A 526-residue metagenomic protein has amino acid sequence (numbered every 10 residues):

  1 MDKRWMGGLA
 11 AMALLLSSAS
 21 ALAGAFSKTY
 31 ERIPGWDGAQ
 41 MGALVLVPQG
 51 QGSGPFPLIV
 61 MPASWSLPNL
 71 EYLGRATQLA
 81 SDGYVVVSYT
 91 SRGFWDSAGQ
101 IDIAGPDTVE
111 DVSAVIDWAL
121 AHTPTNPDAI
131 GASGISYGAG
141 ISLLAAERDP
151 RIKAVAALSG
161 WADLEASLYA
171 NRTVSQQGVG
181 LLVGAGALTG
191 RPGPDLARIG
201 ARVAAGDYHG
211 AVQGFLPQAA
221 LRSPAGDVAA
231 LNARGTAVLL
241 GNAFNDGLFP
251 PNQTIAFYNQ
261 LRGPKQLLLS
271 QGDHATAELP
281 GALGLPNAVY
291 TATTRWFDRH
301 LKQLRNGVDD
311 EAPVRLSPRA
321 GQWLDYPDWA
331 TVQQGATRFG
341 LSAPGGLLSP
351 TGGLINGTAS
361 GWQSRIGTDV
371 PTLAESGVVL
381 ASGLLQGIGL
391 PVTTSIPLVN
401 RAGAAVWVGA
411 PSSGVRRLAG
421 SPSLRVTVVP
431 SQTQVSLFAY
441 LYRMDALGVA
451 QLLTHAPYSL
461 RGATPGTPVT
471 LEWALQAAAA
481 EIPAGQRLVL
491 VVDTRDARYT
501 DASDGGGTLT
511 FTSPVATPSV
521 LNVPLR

Functional and structural regions predicted by a protein language model:
G24-G54, S412: N-terminal cap/lid segment of alpha/beta-hydrolase-fold proteins
Q49-P55, Q100-T108, A114-S136, I152: Gly/Ser-rich "nucleophile elbow"/oxyanion-hole loop immediately N-terminal to the catalytic nucleophile in hydrolases
Q51-F56, M61-D96, G247-L248: Short substrate-entry loop that stabilizes the transition state in hydrolases
S81, S133-I135, L144-A233, R305: Accessory cap/linker subdomain of secreted extracellular hydrolases
R234, L240-N242: Short beta-strand/loop motif that positions the catalytic acidic residue of the alpha/beta-hydrolase fold
T236, P250-N259: Short alpha-helix in the alpha/beta-hydrolase fold that links the catalytic acid
L261-T276: Catalytic histidine neighborhood in serine/cysteine hydrolases with alpha/beta-hydrolase-type architecture
A282-R526: C-terminal, loop-rich substrate-recognition/catalytic regions characterized by aromatic stacking residues
